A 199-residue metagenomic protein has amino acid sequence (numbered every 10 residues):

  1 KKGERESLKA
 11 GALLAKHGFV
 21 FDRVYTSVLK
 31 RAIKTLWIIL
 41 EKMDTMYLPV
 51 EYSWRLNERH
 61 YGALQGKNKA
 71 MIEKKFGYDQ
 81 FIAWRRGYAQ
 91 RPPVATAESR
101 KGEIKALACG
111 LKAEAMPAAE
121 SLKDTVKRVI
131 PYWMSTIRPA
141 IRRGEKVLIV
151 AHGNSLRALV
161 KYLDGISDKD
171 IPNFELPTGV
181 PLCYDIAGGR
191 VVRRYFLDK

Functional and structural regions predicted by a protein language model:
K1-L48, Y52-E58, K67-G77, P117-V129 (+2 more regions): Active-site-proximal alpha-helix that buttresses catalytic centers in soluble enzyme cores
R5, L64, S155: Gly/Ser/Thr-rich beta-alpha loop segments that engage phosphate groups in nucleotides
L14, G62, M71, A115 (+2 more regions): Short, flexible active-site loop motifs that bind/organize anionic cofactors or intermediates
V20-R55, K75-R91, E103-G110, L163-S167 (+1 more regions): Conserved histidine-centered catalytic loops in small-molecule metabolism enzymes
R31-T35, R59-G62, P92-V94, L156-L159: Short catalytic/ligand-binding loop motif for oxyanion handling, primarily in non-cytosolic enzymes, centered on
I33, E41, Y47, M116 (+1 more regions): Active-site-adjacent alpha-helix immediately C-terminal to a catalytic or transition-state-stabilizing loop
L36, G62-G66, A95-E98, F196: Short aromatic-enriched loop/helix-cap "lid" or pocket-rim segments at secondary-structure transitions that line
A89-Q90, V94-Y132: Alpha-helix-centered segments that form part of catalytic cores
